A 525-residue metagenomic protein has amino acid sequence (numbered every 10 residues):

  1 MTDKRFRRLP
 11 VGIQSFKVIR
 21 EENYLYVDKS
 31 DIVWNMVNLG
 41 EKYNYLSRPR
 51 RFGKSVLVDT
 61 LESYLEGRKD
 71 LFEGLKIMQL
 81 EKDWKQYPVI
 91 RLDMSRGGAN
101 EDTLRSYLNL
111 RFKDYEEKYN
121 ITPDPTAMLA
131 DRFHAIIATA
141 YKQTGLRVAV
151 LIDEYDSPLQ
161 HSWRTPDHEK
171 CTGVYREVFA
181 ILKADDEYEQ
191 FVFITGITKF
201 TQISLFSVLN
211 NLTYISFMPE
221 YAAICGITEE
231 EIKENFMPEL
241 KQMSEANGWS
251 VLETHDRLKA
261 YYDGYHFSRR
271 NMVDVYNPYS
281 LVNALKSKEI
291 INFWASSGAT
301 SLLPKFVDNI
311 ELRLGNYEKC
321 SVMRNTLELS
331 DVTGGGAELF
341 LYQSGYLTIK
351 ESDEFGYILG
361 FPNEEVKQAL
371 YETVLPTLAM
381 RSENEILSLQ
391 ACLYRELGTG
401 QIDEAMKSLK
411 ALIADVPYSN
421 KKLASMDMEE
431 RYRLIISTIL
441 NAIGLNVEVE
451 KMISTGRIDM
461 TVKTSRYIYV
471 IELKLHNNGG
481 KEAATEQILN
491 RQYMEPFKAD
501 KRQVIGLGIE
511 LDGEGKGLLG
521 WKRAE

Functional and structural regions predicted by a protein language model:
M1-M428, I443: Phosphate-binding site recognition
A140-T144, I439-S465: Active-site metal-binding core of divalent-cation-utilizing nuclease and nuclease-like domains
A149, Y467-I471, I505: Structural motif
E169-Y175, H476-M494: Mg2+/Mn2+-dependent nuclease catalytic core
V178-D185, L339-L347, S437-A442, Q487-L507: Metal-dependent nuclease catalytic cores in nucleic-acid-processing enzymes, especially RNase H-like/related
E430, L434-T438, I468, E486: Feature representing long, continuous alpha-helical segments
I436, M460-V462, R466-N477, R491: Conserved catalytic cores of phosphodiester-cleaving nucleases, focusing on short active-site segments
P496, R502-E525: Domain-level recognition of nuclease-like catalytic cores that cleave nucleotide substrates
